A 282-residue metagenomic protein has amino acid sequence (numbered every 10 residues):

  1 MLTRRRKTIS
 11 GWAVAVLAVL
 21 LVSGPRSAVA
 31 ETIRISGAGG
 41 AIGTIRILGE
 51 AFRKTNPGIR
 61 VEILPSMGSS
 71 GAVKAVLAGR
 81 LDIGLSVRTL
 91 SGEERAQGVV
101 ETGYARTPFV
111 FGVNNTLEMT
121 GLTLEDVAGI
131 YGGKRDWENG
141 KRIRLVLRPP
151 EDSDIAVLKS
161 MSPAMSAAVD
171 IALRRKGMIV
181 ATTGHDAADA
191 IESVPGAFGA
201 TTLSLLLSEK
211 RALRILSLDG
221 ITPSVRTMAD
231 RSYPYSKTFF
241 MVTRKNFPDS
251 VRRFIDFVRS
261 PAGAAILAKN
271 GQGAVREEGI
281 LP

Functional and structural regions predicted by a protein language model:
M1, V16, R253-D256: Intrinsic disorder/low-structure terminal segments
M1-K7: N-terminal secretory signal peptides that target proteins for export/translocation
W12-S23: Bacterial N-terminal signal peptides
V29-S70, K74-P282: Exported/periplasmic ABC-transporter solute-binding proteins
